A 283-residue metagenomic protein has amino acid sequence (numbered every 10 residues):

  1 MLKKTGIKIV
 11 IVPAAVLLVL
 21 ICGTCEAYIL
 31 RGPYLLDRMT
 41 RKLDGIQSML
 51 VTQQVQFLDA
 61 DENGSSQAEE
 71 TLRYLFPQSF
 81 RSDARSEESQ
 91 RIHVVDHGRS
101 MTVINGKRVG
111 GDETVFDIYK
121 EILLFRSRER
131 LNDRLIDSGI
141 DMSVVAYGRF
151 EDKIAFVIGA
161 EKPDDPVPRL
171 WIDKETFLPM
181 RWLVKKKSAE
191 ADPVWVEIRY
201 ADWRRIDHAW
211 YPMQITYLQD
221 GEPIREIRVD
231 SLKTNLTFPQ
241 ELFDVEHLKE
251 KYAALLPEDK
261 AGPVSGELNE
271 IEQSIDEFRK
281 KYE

Functional and structural regions predicted by a protein language model:
L2-P13: Bacterial N-terminal signal peptides that target proteins for export
V12-C22: Bacterial N-terminal signal peptides
G23-K107, D141-S143: N-terminal mature ectodomain segment of secretory-pathway/periplasmic proteins
A27-L35, R41-G45, R99-R169, K174 (+2 more regions): Flexible, processing/modification-adjacent segments and terminal tails in exported/periplasmic/extracellular proteins
I29-L30, E151-E246: Gly/Pro-enriched, hydrophobic low-complexity segments that function as extracytoplasmic propeptides/linkers
Q56, P77, R85-E87, H97-S100 (+7 more regions): Solvent-exposed coil/turn segments that connect beta secondary-structure elements in extracytoplasmic/periplasmic
N63-Q67, S79, I122-L123, E190-P193 (+2 more regions): Subset-of-secretome marker
V245-E283: Gram-negative outer-membrane assembly/targeting C-terminal domains
